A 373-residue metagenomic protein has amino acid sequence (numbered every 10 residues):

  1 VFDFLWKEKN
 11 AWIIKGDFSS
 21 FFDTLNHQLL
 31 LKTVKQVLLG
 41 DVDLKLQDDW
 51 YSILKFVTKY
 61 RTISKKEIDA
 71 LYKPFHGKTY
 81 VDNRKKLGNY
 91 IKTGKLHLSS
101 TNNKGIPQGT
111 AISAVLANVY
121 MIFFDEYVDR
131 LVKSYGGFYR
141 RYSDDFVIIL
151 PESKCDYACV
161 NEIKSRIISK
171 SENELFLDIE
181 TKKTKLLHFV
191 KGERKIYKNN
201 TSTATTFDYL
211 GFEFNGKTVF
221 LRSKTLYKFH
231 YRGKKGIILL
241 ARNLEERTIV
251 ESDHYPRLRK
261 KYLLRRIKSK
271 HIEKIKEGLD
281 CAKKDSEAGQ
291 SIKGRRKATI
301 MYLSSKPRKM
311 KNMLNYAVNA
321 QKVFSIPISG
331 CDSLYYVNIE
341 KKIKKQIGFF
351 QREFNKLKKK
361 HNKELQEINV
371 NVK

Functional and structural regions predicted by a protein language model:
V1-K7: Well-ordered mid-protein domain cores that form the structural environment of catalytic cofactors
K7-S143, V147-K164, I168: Conserved polymerase palm-domain catalytic core
S19-S20, S52, S64, S99-S100 (+16 more regions): Generic serine detector
G40-D48, Y135-R141, I149-N243: Polymerase palm active-site segment centered on the conserved acidic dipeptide of motif C
D48-F56, D178, L244-H254: Low-complexity, flexible helical/coil segments
V57-S100, K183-K185, E193-I196, N200 (+1 more regions): Charged, glycine/proline-rich intrinsically disordered loops and linkers
K104, K198-K373: Active-site and adjacent loop segments of nucleotide-processing enzymes that use two-metal-ion phosphate chemistry
